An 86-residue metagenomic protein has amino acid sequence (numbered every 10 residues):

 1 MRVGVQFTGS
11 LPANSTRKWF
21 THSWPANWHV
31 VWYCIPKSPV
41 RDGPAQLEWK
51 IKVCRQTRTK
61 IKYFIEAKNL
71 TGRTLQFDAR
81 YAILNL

Functional and structural regions predicted by a protein language model:
M1-D78, A82-L86: Extracellular attachment/recognition segments
